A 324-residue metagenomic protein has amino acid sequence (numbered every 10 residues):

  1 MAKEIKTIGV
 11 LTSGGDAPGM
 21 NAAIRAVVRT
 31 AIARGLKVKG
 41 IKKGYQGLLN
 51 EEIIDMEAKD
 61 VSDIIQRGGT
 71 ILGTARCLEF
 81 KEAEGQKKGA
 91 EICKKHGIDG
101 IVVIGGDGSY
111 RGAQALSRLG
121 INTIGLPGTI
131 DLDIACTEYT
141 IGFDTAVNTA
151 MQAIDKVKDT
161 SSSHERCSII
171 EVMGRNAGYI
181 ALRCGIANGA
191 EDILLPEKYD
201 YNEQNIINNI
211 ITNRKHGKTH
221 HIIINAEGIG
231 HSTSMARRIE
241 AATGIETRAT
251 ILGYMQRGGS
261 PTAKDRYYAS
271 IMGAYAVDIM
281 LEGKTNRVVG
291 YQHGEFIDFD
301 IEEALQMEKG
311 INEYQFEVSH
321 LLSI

Functional and structural regions predicted by a protein language model:
A2, L48-I101, G108, I141-N148 (+2 more regions): Glycine-rich oxoanion-binding loops at beta->alpha junctions
A2-L49: N-terminal phosphate-binding or glycine-rich loops at protein starts, especially the Walker A/P-loop of NTPases
A17-V27, L49, A83-E84, G100-Q114 (+6 more regions): Short glycine/serine/threonine-rich phosphate/pyrophosphate-binding segments that cradle anionic phosphate groups
K39, S117-T140, L194-K198, I251: Short, acidic/small-residue loops that bind anionic groups at enzyme active sites
V103-G105, A115, N122, F143-E246 (+1 more regions): Accessory alpha-helical/coil subdomains and C-terminal extensions that flank or cap enzyme catalytic cores
C136-V147, S260-R266: Short beta-strand elements at the ligand-binding edges of bilobed clamshell
R287-I324: Phosphate-binding loop/pocket of nucleotide- and phosphate-handling active sites
